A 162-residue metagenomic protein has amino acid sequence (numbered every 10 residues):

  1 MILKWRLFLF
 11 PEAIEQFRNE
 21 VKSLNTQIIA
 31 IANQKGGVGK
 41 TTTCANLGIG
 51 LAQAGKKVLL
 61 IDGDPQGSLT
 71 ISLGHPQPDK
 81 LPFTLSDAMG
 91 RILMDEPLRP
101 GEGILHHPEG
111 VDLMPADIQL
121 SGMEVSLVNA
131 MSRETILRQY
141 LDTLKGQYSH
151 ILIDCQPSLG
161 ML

Functional and structural regions predicted by a protein language model:
M1-L162: P-loop NTP-binding core
